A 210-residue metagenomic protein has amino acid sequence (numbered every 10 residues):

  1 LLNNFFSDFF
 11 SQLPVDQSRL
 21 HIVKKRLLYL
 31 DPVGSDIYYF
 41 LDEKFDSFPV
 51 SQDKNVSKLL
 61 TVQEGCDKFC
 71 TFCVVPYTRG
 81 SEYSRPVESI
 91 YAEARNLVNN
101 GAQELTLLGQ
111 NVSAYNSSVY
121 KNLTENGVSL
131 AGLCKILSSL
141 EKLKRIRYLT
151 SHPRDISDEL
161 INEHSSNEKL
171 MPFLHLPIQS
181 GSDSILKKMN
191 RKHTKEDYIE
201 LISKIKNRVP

Functional and structural regions predicted by a protein language model:
L1-Y115, S129, E159, L170 (+2 more regions): Proteins enriched for Cys/Gly/acidic motifs involved in redox and nucleic-acid/cofactor modification
N99-P210: Conserved SAM/AdoMet-binding glycine-rich loop
